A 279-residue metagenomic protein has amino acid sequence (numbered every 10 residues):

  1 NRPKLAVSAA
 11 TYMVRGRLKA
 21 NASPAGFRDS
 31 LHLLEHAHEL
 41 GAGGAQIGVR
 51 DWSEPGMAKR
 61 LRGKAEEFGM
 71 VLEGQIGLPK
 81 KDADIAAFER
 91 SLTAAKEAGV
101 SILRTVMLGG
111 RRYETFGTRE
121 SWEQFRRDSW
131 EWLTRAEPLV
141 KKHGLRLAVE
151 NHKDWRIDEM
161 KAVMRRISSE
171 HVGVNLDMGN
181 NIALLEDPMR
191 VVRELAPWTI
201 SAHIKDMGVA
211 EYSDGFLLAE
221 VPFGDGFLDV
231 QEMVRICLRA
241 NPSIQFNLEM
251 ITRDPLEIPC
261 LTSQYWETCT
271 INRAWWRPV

Functional and structural regions predicted by a protein language model:
N1-I102, E131, S169, C269-V279: N-terminal pre-domain/capping segments
N1-S23, S30-H38, I157-H171, I182-V279: Histidine-acidic metal/acid-base catalytic patches
V7-T11, I47-V49, L72-P79, T105-M107 (+4 more regions): A cross-domain feature marking catalytic cores of carbohydrate-active enzymes and several ubiquitous metabolic/repair
R17-K19, A45-I47, Q75-G77, E120-W122 (+3 more regions): A short, structure-level motif marking secondary-structure boundaries and short turns
A22-G26, K80, S121, H152 (+1 more regions): Pocket-edge positions in alpha/beta enzyme catalytic cores
G26-R28, K59-G63, I85-R90, R119-L133 (+2 more regions): Charged helix-capping and loop-helix junction motifs
E35, E67-L72, G77-G173: Active-site acidic/histidine proton-transfer and metal-coordination neighborhood in alpha/beta enzyme cores
Q46-A58, L78-A86, Y113, N151-D158 (+3 more regions): Acidic-and-aromatic substrate-binding clefts and catalytic sites of carbohydrate-active enzymes
